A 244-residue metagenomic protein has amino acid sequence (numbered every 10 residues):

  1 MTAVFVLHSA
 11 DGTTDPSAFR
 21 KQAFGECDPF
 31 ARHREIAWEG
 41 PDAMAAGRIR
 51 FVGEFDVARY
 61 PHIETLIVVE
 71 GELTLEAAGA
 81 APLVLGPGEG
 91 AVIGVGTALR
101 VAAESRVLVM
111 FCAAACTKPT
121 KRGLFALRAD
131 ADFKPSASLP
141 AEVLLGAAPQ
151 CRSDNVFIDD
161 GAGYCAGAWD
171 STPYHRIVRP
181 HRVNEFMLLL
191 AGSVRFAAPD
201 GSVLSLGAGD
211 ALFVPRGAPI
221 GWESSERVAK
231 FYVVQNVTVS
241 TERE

Functional and structural regions predicted by a protein language model:
M1-A43, A113-G163: A short, N-terminal "cap"/entry segment at the start of jelly-roll beta-barrel domains of the cupin/DSBH fold
M1-A91: Ordered, small/hydrophobic-rich secondary-structure cores
P29-E35, G40-Y60, R152-R182, P215-R216: Conserved short histidine dyad/triad with adjacent acidic residue
A46-R48, T65, G90-V92, A166-A168 (+2 more regions): Conserved hydrophobic/aromatic beta-strand scaffold that supports enzyme active sites
Y60-L75, P180-F196: Short, conserved beta-strand element in jelly-roll/cupin
L75, M110-F111, V178-R179, F196 (+1 more regions): Short hydrophobic/aromatic-rich beta-strand segments that constitute the beta-sheet cores of beta-sandwich/beta-barrel
G79-G96, D200-G217: Short acidic-glycine-tyrosine-enriched beta hairpin
V95-T120, R216-S240: Ligand-binding loop in jelly-roll beta-barrel domains
